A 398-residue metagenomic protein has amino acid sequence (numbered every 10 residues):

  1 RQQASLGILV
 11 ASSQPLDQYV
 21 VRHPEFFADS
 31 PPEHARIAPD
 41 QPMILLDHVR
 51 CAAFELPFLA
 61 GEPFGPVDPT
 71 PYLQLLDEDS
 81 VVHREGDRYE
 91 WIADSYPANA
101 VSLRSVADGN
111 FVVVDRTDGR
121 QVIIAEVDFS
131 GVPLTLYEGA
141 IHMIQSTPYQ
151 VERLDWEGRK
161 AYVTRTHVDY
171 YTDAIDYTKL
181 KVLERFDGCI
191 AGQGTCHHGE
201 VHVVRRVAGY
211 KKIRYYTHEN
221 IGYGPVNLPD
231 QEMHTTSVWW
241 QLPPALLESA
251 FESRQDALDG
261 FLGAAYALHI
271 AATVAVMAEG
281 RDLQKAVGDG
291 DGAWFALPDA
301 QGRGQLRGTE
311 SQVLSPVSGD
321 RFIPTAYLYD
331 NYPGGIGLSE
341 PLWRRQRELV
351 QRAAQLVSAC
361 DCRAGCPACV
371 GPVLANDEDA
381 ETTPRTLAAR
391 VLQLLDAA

Functional and structural regions predicted by a protein language model:
R1-H34: Conserved segment of the helicase C-terminal RecA-like domain
R1-S5, P42-D47: Amphipathic alpha-helical transducer elements in NTP-driven molecular machines
A11, R50-A53, P57-L136, A140-S146 (+1 more regions): Extended, highly charged accessory segments
Q18-A28, P42, H48, A52-A53 (+1 more regions): Conserved helicase motor core of P-loop NTPases
P32-P42: A short glycine-threonine-serine/GTX helix/turn-capping micro-motif
